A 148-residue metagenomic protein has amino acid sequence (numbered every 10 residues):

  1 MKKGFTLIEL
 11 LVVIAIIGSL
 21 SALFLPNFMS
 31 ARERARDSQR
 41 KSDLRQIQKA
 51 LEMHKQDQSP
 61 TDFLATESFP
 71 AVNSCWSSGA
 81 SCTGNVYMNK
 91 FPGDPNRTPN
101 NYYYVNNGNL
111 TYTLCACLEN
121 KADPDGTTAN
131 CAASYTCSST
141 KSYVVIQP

Functional and structural regions predicted by a protein language model:
M1-F28: N-terminal single-pass transmembrane signal-anchor helix
P26, S42, T83-V86: A general alpha-helical scaffold signature found inside nucleotide-binding enzyme cores
M29, F69, C75-W76, D125 (+1 more regions): Processing junctions and N-termini across compartments
E33-P60, G79: Membrane-proximal N-terminal amphipathic helix
E52-N120: Extracellular/periplasmic head regions of type IV pilus-like filament subunits
G108-P148: Short, surface-exposed interaction loops/tails
